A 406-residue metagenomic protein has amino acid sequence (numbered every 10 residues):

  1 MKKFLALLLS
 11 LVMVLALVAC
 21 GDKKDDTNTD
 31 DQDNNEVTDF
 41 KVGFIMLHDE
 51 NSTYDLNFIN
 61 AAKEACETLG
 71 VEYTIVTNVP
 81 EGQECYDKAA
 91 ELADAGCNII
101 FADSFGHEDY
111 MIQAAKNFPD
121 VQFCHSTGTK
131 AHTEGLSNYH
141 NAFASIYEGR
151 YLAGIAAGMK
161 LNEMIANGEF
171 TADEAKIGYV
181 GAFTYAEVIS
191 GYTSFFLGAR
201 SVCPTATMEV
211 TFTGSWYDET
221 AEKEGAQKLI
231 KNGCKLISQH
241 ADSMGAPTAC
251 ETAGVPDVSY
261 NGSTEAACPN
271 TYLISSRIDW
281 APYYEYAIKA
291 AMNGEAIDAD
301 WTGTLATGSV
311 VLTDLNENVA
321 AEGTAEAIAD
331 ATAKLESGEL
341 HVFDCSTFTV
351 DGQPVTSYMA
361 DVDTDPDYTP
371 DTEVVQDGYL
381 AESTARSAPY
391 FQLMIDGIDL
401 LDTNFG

Functional and structural regions predicted by a protein language model:
M1, G21-D22: Intrinsically disordered, low-complexity sequence elements enriched in Ser/Thr/Gly/Pro
M1-L9: Positively charged n-region of N-terminal signal peptides that target proteins for export
A16-A19: C-terminal motif of bacterial Sec signal peptides marking the signal peptidase cleavage site
D22, D30-G406: A residue-level marker of the well-folded mature domains of exported/periplasmic proteins
